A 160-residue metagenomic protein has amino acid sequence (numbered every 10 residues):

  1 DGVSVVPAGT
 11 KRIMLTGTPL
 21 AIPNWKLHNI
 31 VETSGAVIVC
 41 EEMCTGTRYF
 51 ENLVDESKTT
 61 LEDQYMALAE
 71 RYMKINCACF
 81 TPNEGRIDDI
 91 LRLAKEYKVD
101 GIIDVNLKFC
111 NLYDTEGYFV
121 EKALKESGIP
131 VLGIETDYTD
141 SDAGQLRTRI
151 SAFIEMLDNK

Functional and structural regions predicted by a protein language model:
D1-I38, E42-E51, T81-N83: A charged, amphipathic alpha-helical module
G17-I22, F109-T115, S141: Gly/Ser/Thr-rich loops at beta-strand to alpha-helix junctions that form or flank small-molecule/cofactor-binding
L27, D89-I90, V120, R149: A general structural detector for well-ordered alpha-helical segments in enzyme core domains, enriched
C40-G85: Flexible internal linker/loop segments at domain or repeat junctions
T81-K98, T115-E116: A short, acidic, amphipathic alpha-helical segment used as a generic capping/interface helix at domain edges
V99-K108: Acidic beta-strand-to-loop metal/phosphate-binding motif
E121, K125, V131-D158: C-terminal regions of proteins
